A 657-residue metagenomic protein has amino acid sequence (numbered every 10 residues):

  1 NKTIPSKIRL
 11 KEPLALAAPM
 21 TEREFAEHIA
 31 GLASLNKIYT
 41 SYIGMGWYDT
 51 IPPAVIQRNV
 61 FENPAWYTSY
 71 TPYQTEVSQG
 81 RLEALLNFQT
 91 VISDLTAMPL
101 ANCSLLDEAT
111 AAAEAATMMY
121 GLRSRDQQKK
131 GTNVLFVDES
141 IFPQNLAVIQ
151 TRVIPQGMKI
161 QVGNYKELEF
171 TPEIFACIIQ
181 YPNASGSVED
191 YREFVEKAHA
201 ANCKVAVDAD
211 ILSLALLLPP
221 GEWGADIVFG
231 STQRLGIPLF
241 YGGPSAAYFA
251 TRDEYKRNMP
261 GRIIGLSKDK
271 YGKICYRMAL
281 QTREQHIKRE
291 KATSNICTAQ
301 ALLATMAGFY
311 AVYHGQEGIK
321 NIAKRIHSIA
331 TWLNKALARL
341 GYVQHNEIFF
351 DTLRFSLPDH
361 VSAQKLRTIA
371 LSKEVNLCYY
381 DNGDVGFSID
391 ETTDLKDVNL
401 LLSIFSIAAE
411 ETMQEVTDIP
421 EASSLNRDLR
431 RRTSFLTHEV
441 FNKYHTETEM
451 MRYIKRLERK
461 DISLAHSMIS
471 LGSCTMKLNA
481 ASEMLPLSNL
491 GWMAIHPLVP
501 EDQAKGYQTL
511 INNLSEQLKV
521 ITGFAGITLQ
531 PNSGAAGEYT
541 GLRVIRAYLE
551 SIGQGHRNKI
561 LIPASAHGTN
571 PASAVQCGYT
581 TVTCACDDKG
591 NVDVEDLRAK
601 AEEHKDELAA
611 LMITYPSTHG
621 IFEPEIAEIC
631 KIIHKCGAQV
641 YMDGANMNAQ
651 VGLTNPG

Functional and structural regions predicted by a protein language model:
K2-N87, S93, I287, R427-N512: N-terminal entrance/gating region of PLP-dependent enzymes' catalytic architecture
R9-L10, E62-T75, S93-M98, K129-T132 (+10 more regions): Gly-rich Lys/Arg/Thr-decorated short loops/hinges at beta-loop-alpha junctions or inter-strand turns that position
Y73-V77, D94-A113, L518-G541: Short loop-beta-helix segment that forms the pyridoxal 5′-phosphate
T110-R277, L337, R354-F355, T368 (+2 more regions): Conserved PLP-enzyme active-site core in the AAT-like
L235-A336, L340, H345-E347, G657: Active-site C-terminal subdomain of aminotransferase-like
I237-A250, E254-Y255, A299-L303, S388 (+4 more regions): Conserved phosphate/anionic-ligand binding catalytic regions in large, soluble enzymes, centered on
I274-Y276, L280-H286, E290-A311, G318 (+7 more regions): Conserved catalytic alpha/beta cores of large enzymes that bind or transform nucleotide phosphates and polynucleotides
H327, L340-I369, I389-T392: Conserved PLP-binding catalytic core of the aspartate aminotransferase-like
